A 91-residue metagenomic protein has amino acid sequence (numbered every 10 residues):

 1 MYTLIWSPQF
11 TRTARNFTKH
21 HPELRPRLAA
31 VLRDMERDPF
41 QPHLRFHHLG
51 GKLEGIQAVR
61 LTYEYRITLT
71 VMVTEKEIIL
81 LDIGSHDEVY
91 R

Functional and structural regions predicted by a protein language model:
Y2-Q9, F46-L49, E54, R91: Basic nucleic-acid-binding interfaces
T3, R12, N16-R25, L61-R91: Enriched for short, Lys/Arg-rich terminal
I5, K19, E36-P39: Compositionally biased, intrinsically disordered/low-complexity regions enriched for serine, proline and threonine
R25-R33: PIN-domain endoribonuclease scaffold, especially VapC-family toxins
A30, G51-E54, L69-M72: Short alpha-helical linear motifs
R33-V59: A short, surface-exposed loop/turn module that caps and links secondary-structure elements
